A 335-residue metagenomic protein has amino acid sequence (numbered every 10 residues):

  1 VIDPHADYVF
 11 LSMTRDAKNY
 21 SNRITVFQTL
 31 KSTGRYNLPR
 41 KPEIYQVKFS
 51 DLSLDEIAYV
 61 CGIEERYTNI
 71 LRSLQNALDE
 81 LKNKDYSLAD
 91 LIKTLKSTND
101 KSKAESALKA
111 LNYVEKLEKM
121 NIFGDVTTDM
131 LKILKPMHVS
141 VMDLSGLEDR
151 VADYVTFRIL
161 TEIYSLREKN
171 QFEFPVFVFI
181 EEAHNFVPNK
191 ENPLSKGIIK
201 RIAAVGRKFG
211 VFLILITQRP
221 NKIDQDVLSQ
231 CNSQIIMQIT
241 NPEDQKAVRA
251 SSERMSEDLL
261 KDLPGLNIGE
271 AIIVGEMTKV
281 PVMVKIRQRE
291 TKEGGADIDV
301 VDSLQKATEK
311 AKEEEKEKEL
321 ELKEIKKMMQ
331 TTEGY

Functional and structural regions predicted by a protein language model:
V1, H5-A203, K208, N267-G275: P-loop NTPase motor domains
T14-N19, L194, Q230-N232, S252 (+1 more regions): Short secondary-structure boundary/capping segments
I24-F27, L54, L71-S73, S165-K169 (+6 more regions): Glycine-rich loops and low-complexity Gly/Arg-rich segments that provide flexible linkers or classic glycine-based
V47-L52, Y86, S102-E105, T240-E243 (+3 more regions): Short coil/turn linker and secondary-structure boundary residues
E64-R72, L88-T94, P220, T240-D258 (+1 more regions): Repeat-unit-sized solenoid/scaffold elements
G146, N241, Q288-E290: Non-catalytic surface loops within mature trypsin-like serine protease
I202-K285: Conserved ATP-driven motor cores of ASCE-family P-loop NTPases powering translocation/secretion/packaging/pilus
G269-Y335: Conserved P-loop NTPase motor module
